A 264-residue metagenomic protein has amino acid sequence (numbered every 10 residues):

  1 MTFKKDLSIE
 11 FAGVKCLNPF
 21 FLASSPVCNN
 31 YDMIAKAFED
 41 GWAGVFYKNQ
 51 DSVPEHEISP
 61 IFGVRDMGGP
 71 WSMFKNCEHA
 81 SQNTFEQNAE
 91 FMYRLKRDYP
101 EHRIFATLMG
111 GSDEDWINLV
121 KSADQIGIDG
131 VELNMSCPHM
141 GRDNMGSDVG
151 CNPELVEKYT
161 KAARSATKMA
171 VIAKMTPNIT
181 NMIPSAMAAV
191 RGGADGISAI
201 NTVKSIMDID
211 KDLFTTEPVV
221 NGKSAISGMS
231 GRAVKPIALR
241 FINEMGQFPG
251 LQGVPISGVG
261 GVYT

Functional and structural regions predicted by a protein language model:
M1-I104, M109-E114: N-terminal capping/small domains of soluble enzymes
A23-S24, S257-V259: Thr-Gly-centered strand-to-loop micro-motif
C28, V262-Y263: Residue-level detector of alpha-helix initiation sites
A35-D40, G44, M109-S257, T264: Alpha/beta enzyme core
